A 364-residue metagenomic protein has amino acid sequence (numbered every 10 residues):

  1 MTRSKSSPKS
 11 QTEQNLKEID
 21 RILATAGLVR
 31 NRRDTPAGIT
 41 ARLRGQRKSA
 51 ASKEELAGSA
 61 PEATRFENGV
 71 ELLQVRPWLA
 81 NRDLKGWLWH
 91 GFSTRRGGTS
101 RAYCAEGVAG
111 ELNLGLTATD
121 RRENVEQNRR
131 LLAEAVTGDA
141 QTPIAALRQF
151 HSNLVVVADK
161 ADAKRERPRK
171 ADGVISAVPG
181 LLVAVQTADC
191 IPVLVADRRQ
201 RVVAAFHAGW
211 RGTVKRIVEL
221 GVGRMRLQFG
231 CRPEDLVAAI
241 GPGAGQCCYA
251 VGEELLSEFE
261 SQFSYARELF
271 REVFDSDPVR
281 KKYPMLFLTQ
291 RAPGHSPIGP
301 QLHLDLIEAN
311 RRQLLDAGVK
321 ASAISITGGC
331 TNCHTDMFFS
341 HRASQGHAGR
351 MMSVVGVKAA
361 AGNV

Functional and structural regions predicted by a protein language model:
T2-V364: Active-site microenvironment for binding and transforming phosphate-containing groups
